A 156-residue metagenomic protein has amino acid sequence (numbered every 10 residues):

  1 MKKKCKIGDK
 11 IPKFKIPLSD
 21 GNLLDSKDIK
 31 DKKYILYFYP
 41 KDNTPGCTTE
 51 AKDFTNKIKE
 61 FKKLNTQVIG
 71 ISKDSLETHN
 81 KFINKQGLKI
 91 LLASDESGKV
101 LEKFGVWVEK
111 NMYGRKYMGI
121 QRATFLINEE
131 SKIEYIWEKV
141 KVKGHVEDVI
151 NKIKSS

Functional and structural regions predicted by a protein language model:
M1-S156: Chalcogenol-based redox active-site neighborhoods
